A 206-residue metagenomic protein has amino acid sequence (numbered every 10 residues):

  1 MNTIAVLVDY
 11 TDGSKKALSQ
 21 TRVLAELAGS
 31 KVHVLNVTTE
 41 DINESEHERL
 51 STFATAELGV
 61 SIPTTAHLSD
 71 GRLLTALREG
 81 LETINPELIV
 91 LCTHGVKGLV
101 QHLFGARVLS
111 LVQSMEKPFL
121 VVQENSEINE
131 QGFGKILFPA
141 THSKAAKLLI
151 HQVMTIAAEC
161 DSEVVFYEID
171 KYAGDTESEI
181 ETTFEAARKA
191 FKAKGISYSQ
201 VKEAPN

Functional and structural regions predicted by a protein language model:
M1-S45, G134-E179, T183, R188-Q200: Small/aliphatic-rich secondary-structure junction motif
S14, D70, Q101, A146 (+1 more regions): A conditional alpha-helix N-cap/helix-loop micro-motif detector
T39-D41, E57-I89, K192-N206: Structural beta-alpha unit
D41-I42, L74, G98, N129 (+1 more regions): Generic structural signal for helix capping and beta-alpha/helix-loop junctions
R49, F104-R107, E179-F184: Charged helix-capping and loop-helix junction motifs
L77-N129: Gly/Ser-rich helix-loop-strand patches that form or flank binding pockets for ribonucleotide-derived cofactors
